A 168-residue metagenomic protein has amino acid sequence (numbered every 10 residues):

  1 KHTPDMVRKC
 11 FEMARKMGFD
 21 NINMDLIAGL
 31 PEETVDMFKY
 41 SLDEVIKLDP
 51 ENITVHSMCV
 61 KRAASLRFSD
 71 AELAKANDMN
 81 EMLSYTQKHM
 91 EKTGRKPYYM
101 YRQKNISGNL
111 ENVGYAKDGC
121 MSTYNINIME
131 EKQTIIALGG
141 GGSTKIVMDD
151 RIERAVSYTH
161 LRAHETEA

Functional and structural regions predicted by a protein language model:
K1-T86: Conserved non-cysteine loop/helix-boundary elements of the Radical SAM core domain that shape
A28-V35, P50-A76, P97-S122, A137-D150: Flexible glycine/acidic-rich beta-alpha junction loops that bind and position SAM and/or redox cofactors in anaerobic
M90: Basic phosphate/pyrophosphate-binding loop/patch that engages nucleotide-derived ligands
N125-M129: Active-site and channel-lining beta-strand-loop segments that bind or position nucleotide-derived/phosphorylated
D149-I152, S157: A recognition module on extended beta-rich or small alphabeta surfaces enriched in W/G with H and D/E
H160-A168: Single conserved hydrophobic/aromatic residue that forms the stacking wall/gate of nucleotide- or nucleobase-binding
